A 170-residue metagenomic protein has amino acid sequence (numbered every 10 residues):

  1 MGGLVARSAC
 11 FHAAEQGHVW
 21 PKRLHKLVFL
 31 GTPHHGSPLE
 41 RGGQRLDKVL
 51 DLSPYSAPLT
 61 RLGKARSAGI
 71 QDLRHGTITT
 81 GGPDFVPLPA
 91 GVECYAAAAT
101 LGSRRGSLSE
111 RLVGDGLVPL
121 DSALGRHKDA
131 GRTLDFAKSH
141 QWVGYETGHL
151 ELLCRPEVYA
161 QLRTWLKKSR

Functional and structural regions predicted by a protein language model:
M1-A6: Gly/Ala-rich beta-loop-alpha elbow adjacent to hydrolase catalytic centers
C10-R170: Helical cap/lid subdomain of alpha/beta-hydrolase-fold lipid enzymes that gates access to the catalytic pocket
